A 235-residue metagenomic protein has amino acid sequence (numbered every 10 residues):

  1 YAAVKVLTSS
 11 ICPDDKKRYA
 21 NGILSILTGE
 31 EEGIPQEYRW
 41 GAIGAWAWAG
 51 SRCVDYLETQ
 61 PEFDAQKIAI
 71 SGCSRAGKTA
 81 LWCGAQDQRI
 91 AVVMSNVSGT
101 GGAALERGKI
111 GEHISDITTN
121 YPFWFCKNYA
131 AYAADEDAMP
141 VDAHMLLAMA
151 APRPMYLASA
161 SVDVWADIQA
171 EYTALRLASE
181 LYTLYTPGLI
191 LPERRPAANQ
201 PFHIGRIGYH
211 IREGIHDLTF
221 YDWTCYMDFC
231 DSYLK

Functional and structural regions predicted by a protein language model:
Y1-E62, E106-R107: Cap/lid segment of the alpha/beta-hydrolase catalytic domain
E30, S95-L146, E171-E193: Mobile cap/lid helix-loop segments that gate and shape the active-site cleft of serine hydrolases
A42, S74-G77: Active-site loop->helix "elbow" adjoining a glycine-rich segment at hydrolase catalytic centers
G50, E58, G77-Q88: Short glycine-enriched nucleophile-adjacent loop and the immediately C-terminal alpha-helix near the catalytic center
E62-S74: Alpha/beta-hydrolase fold nucleophile elbow
A130, L175-K235: C-terminal catalytic histidine-bearing segment of alpha/beta-hydrolase fold enzymes
M149-M155, H203-I207: Short, proline-enriched alpha-helix->beta-strand connector loops that line the catalytic pocket of alpha/beta-hydrolase
A151-I168, R212-I215: Conserved strand-to-loop "acid loop" that flanks and positions the catalytic carboxylate
